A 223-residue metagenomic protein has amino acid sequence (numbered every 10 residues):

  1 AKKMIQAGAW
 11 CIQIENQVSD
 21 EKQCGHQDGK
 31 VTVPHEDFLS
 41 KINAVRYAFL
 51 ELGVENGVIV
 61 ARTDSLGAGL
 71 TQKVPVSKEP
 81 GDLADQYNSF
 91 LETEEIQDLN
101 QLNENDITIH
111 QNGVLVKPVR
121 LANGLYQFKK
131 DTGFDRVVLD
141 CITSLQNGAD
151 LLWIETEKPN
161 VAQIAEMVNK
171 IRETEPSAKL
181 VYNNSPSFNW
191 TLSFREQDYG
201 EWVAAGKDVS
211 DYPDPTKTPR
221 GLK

Functional and structural regions predicted by a protein language model:
A1-K223: Alpha/beta enzyme core
